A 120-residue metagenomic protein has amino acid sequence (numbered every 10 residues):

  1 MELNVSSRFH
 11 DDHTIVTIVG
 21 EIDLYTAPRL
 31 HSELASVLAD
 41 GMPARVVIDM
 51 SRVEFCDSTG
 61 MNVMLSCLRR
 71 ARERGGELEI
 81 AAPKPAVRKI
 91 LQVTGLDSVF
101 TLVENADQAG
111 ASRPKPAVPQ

Functional and structural regions predicted by a protein language model:
M1-F9, P114-Q120: Non-catalytic signal-transmission and effector/linker regions of two-component phosphorelay proteins
L3-S32: STAS-typified acidic loop motif
H10-D11, S51, P83, D107: Conserved catalytic submotifs in the C-terminal HATPase_c
V16-T17, E54, P119: N-terminal non-cleavable signal-anchor helices
V19, A82, E104: Short beta->alpha connector loops at strand-helix junctions that form conserved, small/polar/Pro-enriched
L24-F100: Amphipathic alpha-helical interaction surfaces in cytosolic regulatory modules
L102-Q120: A charged, well-structured terminal subsegment
